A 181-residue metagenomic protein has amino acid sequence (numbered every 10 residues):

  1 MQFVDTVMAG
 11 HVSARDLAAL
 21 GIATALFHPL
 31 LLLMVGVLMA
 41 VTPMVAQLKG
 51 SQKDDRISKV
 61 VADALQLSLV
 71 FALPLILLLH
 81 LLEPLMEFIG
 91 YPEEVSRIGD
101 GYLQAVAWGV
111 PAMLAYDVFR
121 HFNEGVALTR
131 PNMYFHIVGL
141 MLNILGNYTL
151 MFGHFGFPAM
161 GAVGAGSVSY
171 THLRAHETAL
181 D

Functional and structural regions predicted by a protein language model:
A9-H28, E94-I98, A162-S167: Interfacial/gating helices of multi-pass transporter permease domains
H11, G125-V126, A159: Helix-loop interface residues and adjacent transmembrane-helix termini in multi-pass membrane transporters, primarily
L17-I76, H80-L81, M113-N132: Small-residue-rich hydrophobic transmembrane alpha-helices
A25, D63, L140-M141, L173: Residue-level recognition of pore/gate-forming positions within transmembrane alpha-helices of multi-pass
K53-A62, P84-A105: Membrane-interface helix-capping segments at transmembrane helix termini in multi-pass transporters
L78, E93-F119: Alpha-helical transmembrane segments of multi-pass membrane proteins
L79, P131-M160: Alpha-helical transmembrane segments of multi-pass membrane transporters and transport-associated inner-membrane enzymes
T171-T178: Conserved small/polar residues in nucleotide/adenosyl-binding loops
